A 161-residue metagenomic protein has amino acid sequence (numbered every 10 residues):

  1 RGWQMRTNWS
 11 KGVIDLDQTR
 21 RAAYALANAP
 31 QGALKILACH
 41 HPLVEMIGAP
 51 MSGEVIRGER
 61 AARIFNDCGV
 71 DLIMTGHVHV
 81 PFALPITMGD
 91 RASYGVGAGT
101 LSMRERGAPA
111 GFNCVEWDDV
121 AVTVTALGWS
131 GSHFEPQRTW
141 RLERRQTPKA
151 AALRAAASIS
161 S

Functional and structural regions predicted by a protein language model:
R1-G2, H41-E45, H79-P81: Short, catalytically relevant binding-site loops at active-site mouths
R1-G32, E54-E59: Binuclear metal-dependent hydrolase catalytic cores centered on His/Asp/Glu-rich metal-binding motifs
R1-Q4, I36-A38, S93-T100: Active-site-proximal beta-strand elements of phosphoester/diester hydrolases
A22, L37-H40, H77, V115: Divalent metal-coordination and catalytic microenvironments
A25-N28, L43, A121, S130: Residues that cap or initiate secondary-structure elements
P30-M46: Short acidic, glycine-rich surface-loop motifs adjacent to enzyme active sites
I47-T125: Conserved beta-sheet core of the metallophosphoesterase superfamily
W117-S161: A short C-terminal boundary segment appended to hydrolase-like catalytic domains
